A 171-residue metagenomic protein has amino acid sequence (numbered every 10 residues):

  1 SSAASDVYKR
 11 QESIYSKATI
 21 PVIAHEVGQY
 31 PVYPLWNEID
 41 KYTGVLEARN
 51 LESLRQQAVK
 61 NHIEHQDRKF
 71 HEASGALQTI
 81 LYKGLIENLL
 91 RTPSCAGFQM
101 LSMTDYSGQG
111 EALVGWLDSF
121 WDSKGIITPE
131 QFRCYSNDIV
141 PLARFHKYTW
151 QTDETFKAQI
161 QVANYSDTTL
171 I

Functional and structural regions predicted by a protein language model:
S1-S5: Polar, glycine-rich mid-to-C-terminal structural blocks that act as macromolecule-binding/assembly scaffolds
D6-I171: Substrate-binding clefts and catalytic carboxylate motifs of secreted carbohydrate-active enzymes
